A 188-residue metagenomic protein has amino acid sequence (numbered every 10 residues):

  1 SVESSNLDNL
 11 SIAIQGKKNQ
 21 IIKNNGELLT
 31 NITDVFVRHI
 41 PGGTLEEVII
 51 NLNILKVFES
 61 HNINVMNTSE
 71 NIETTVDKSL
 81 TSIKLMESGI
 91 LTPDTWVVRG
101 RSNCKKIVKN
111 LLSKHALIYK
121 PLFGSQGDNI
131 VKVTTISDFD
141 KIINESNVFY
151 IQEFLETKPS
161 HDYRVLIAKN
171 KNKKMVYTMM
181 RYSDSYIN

Functional and structural regions predicted by a protein language model:
V2-D94: Conserved N-proximal alpha/beta basic substrate-recognition cap immediately N-terminal to, or forming the N-lobe
F36-R38, I118, Y150: Structural motif
T44, E73-V76, I83, N103-K106 (+2 more regions): Short, well-ordered, mixed-charge alpha-helical segments that flank or form enzyme active sites
I63-N64, I90-P93, K114-A116, N147-F149 (+1 more regions): A structural micro-motif
E70-E73, V97-C104, L122-S125, I136-D138 (+1 more regions): Short acidic/polar capping segments at secondary-structure boundaries
S88-H115: Rossmann-like NAD(P)H-binding beta-loop-alpha module
I107-D138: Conserved anion/nucleotide-ligand pocket segment
D128-N188: Phosphate-binding site of ATP-dependent enzymes
